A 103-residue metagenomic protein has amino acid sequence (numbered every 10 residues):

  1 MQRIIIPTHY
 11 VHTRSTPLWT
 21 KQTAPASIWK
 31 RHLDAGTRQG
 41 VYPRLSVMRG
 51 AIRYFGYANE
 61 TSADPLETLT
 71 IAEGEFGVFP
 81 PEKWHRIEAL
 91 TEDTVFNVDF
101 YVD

Functional and structural regions predicted by a protein language model:
Q2-A26: Transition segment at domain starts
L18-R44, Y57-T61, I71-E73, P81: Conserved short histidine dyad/triad with adjacent acidic residue
E60-S62, D93-T94: Short, surface-exposed beta-strand-loop junctions and turns on beta-sheet-rich folds
P80-D103: Ligand-binding loop in jelly-roll beta-barrel domains
